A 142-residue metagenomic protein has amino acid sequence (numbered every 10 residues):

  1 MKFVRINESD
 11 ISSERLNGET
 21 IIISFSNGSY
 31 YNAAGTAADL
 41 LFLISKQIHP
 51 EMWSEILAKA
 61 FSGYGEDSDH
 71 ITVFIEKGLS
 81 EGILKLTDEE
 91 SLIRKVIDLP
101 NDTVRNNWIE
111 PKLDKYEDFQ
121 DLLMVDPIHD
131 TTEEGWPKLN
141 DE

Functional and structural regions predicted by a protein language model:
M1-S26: Long, low-complexity, charged/polar intrinsically disordered regions in eukaryotic proteins
S29-E142: Long, charge-rich, low-complexity alpha-helical segments
